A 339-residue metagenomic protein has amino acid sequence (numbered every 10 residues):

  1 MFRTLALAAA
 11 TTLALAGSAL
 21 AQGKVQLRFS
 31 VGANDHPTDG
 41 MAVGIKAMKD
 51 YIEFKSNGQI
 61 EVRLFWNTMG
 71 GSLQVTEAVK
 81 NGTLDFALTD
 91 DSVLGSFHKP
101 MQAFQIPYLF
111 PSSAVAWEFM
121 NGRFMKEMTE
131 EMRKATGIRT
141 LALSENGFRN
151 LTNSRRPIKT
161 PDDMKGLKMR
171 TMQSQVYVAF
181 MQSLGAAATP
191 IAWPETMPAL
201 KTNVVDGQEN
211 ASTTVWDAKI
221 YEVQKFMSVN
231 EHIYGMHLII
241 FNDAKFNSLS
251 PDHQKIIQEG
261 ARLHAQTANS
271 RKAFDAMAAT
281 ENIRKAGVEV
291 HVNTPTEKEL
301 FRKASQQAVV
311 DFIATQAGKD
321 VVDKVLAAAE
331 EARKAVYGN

Functional and structural regions predicted by a protein language model:
M1-A6: Bacterial N-terminal signal peptides that target proteins for export
L7-L15: Hydrophobic helical h-region of N-terminal Sec-dependent signal peptides in bacterial secretory/periplasmic proteins
L15-A21: Sec/Tat signal peptide C-region and signal peptidase I cleavage site
Q22-V115, F124, E130-N339: N-terminal secretory/targeting leader peptides
